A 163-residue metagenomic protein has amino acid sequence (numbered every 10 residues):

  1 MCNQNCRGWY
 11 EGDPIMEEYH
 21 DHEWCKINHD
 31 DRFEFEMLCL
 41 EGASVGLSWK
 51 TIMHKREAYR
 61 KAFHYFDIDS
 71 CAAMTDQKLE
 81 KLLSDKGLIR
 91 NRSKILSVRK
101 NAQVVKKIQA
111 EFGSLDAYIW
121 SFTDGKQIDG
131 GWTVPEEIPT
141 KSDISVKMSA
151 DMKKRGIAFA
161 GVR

Functional and structural regions predicted by a protein language model:
M1-R163: HhH-family (HhH-GPD) DNA N-glycosylase catalytic core used in base-excision repair
